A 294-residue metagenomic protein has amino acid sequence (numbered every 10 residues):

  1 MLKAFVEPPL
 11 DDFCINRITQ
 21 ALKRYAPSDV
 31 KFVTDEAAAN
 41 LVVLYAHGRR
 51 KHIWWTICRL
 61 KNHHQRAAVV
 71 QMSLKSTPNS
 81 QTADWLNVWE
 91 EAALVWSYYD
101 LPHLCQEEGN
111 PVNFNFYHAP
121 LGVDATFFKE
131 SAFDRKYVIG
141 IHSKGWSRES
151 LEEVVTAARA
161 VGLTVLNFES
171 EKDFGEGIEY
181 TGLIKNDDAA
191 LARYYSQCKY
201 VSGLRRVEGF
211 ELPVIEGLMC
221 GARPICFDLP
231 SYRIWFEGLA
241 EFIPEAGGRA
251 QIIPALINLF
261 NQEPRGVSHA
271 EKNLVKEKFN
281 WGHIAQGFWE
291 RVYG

Functional and structural regions predicted by a protein language model:
M1-T56, I225, L229, E245 (+1 more regions): N-terminal pre-catalytic "stem/leader" segment of glycosyltransferase-like enzymes
Y25-E107: Extended catalytic core of nucleotide-activated donor transferases of GT-like folds
W89, R193-C198: Short alpha-helical donor nucleotide-sugar binding micro-motif in glycosyltransferases
A93-K129: Donor nucleotide-sugar binding/catalytic pocket of nucleotide-sugar-dependent glycosyltransferases
D124-T126, A132-Y180: Conserved catalytic-core segment of nucleotide-activated headgroup transferases in glycan assembly
R206: Aromatic "clamp/platform" in nucleotide-sugar-dependent glycosyltransferases that forms part of the donor/acceptor
R233-N258: Change "using UDP/GDP/dTDP sugars" to "using nucleotide sugars
G247-A250, N261-Y293: A charged, aromatic-enriched C-terminal amphipathic alpha-helix characteristic of glycosyltransferases across folds
